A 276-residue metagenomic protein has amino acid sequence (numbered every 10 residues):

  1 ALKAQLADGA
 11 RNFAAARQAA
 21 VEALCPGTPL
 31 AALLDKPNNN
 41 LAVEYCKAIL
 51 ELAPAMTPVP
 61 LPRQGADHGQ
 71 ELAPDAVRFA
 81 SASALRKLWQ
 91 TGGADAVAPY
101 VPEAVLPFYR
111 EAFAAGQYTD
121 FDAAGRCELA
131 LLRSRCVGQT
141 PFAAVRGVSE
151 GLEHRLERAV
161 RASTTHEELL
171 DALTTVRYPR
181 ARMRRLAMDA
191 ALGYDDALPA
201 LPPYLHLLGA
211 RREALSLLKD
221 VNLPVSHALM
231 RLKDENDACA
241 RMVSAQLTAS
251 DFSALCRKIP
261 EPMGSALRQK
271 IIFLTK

Functional and structural regions predicted by a protein language model:
A1-K276: Active-site cores that bind ATP or allylic diphosphates and position pyrophosphate for catalysis
